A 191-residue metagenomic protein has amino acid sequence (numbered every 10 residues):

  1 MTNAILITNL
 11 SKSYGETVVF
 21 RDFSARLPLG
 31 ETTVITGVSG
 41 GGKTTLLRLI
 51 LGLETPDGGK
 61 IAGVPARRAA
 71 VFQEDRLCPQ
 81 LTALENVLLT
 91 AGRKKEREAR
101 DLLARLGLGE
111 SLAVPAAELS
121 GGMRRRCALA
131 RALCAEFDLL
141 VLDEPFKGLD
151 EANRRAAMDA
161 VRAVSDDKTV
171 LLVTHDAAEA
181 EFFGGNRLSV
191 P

Functional and structural regions predicted by a protein language model:
I5, F20-D22: Conserved structural motif at the start of ABC-family nucleotide-binding domains
L51: Helix-to-loop junction immediately C-terminal to a conserved catalytic motif
E96-S111: Conserved ABC ATPase "signature" region
P115-M123: Conserved ABC ATPase signature
L129: Hydrophobic anchor residue at the start of the ABC signature
D143, D150: ABC-family nucleotide-binding domains
R154-D166: Helical segment within the ABC ATPase nucleotide-binding domain
